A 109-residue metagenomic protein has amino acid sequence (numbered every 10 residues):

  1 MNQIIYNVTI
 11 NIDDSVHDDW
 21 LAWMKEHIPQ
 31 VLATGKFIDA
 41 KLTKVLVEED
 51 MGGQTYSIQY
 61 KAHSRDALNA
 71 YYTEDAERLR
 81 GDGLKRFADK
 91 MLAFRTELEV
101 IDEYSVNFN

Functional and structural regions predicted by a protein language model:
I4-N11, T43-E74: Short, well-ordered beta-strand segments in beta-rich or mixed alpha/beta enzyme and ligand-binding folds
Y6, W20-W23, F37, Y56 (+4 more regions): Aromatic side chains
I12-V16, E97: Intrinsically disordered, low-complexity regions enriched in Ser/Pro/Gly/Gln/His and often acidic
S15-H17, V47, R65-A67, D102-S105: Generic "edge-of-domain/loop-turn" microfeature
V16-L42, R80-L84: Short amphipathic alpha-helical segments
T34-I38, K61-L98: An amphipathic, aromatic/His-enriched active-site/gating alpha helix that lines ligand/cofactor pockets
K41-M51, D82-N109: Glycine-rich beta-strand-turn "strand-cap" elements at beta-sheet edges
